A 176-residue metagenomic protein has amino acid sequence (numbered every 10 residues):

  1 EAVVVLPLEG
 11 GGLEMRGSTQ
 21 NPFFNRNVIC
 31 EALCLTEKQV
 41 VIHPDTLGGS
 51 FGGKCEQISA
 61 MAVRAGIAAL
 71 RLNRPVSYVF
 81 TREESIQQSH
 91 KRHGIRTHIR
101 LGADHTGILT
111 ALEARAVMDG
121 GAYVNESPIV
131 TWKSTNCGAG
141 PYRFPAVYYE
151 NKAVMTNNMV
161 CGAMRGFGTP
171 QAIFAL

Functional and structural regions predicted by a protein language model:
E1-A175: Structural alpha/beta core scaffold segments of enzyme domains
